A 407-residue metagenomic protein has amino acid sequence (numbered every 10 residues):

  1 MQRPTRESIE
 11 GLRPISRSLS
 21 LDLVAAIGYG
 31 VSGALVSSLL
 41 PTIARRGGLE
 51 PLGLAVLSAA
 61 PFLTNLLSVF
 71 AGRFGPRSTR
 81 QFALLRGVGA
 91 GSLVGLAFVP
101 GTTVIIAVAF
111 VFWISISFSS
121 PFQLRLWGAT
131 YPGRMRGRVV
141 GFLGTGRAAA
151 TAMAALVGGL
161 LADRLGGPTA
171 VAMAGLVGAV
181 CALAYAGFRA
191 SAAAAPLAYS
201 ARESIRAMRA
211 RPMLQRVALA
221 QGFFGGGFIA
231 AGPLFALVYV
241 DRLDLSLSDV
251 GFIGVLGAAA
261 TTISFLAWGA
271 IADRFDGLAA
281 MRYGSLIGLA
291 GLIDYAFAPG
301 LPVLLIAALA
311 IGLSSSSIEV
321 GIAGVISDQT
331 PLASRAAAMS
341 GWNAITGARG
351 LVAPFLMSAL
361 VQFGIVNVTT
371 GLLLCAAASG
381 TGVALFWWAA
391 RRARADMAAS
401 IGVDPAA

Functional and structural regions predicted by a protein language model:
Q2-S16, A192-A220, V403-A407: Juxtamembrane intracellular "pre-TM" segments in multi-pass secondary transporters
P4-L66, G72, M213-I253: Helix-loop boundary and gating motifs at the non-cytosolic
P51, G133-L143, L247-S248, L332-W342: Loop-to-transmembrane helix entry/capping segments in MFS-fold secondary transporters and related SLC/MFSD carriers
L67-R80, A162, S264-D276, V361: Helix-to-loop junctions at the C-terminal end of transmembrane segments in multipass secondary transporters
Q81-G95, A279-D294: Structural signature of the two symmetry-related core transmembrane helices
A97, V180-A192, L373-A407: Multi-pass alpha-helical transporter architecture, strongest for 12-TM Major Facilitator/SLC carriers used
F118-Y131, S317-T330: Intracellular juxtamembrane helix-capping segments at the cytosolic ends of symmetry-related transmembrane helices
A162-G178, A359-S379: A membrane-interface helix-boundary motif in multi-pass transporters
